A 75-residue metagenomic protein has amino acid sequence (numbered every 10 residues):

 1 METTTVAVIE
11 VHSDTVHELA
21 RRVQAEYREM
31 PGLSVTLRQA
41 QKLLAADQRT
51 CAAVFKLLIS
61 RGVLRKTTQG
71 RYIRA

Functional and structural regions predicted by a protein language model:
E2-E29, R71-A75: Short alpha-helical segments that sit at the start of domains
P31-L43: Short acidic, hydrophobic short linear motifs in intrinsically disordered regions
V35, R49, K66-T67: A local structural micro-motif
Q39, A53, G70-R71: Proline- and acidic/polar-enriched loop/turn elements at helix boundaries
A46-L57: Short amphipathic alpha-helical interaction segments
I59-G70: A short, conserved structural fragment
